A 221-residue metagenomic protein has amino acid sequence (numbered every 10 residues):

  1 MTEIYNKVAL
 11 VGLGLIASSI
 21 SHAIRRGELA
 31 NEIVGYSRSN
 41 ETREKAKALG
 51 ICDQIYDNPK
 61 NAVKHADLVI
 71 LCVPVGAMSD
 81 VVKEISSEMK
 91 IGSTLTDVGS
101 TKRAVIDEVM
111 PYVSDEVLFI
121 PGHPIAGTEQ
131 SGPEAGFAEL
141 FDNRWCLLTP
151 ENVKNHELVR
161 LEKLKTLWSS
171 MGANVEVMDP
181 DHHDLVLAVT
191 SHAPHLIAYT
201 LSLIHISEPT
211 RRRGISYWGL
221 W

Functional and structural regions predicted by a protein language model:
M1-N58, V63-K64: NAD(P)+-binding Rossmann beta1-loop-alpha1 motif at the extreme N-terminus of oxidoreductases
I4-K7, G92, N143: Phosphate-coordination loops involved in phosphoryl transfer and adenosine-cofactor binding
K60-M89, S93-T94: Rossmann-like NAD(P)-binding element
V73-P74, G99, P150: Glycine-rich, N-terminal phosphate-binding loop of Rossmann-like dinucleotide-binding domains
V81-E134: Rossmann-like NAD(P)(H) cofactor-binding subdomain of soluble oxidoreductases
Y112-M178, H182-A188: Rossmann-fold dinucleotide-binding core
I204-W221: Single conserved hydrophobic/aromatic residue that forms the stacking wall/gate of nucleotide- or nucleobase-binding
